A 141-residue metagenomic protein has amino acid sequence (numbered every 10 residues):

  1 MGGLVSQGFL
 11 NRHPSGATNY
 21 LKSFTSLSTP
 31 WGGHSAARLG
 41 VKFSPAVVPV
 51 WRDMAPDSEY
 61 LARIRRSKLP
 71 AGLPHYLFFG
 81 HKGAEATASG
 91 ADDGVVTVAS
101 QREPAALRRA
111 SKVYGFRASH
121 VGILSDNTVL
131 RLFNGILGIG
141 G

Functional and structural regions predicted by a protein language model:
M1-S6, S28: Gly/Ala-rich beta-loop-alpha elbow adjacent to hydrolase catalytic centers
L10-G141: Helical cap/lid subdomain of alpha/beta-hydrolase-fold lipid enzymes that gates access to the catalytic pocket
